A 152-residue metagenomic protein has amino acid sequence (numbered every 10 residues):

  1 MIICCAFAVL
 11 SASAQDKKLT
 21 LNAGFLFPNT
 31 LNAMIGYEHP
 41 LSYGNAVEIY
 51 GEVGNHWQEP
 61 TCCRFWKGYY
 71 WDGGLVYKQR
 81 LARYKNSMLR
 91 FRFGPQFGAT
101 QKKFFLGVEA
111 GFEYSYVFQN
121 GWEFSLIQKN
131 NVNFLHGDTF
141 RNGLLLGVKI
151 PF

Functional and structural regions predicted by a protein language model:
M1-K17, F152: Cleavable N-terminal export/targeting peptides
A14-C62, G147-P151: Short glycine/proline- and aromatic-enriched beta-strand/turn motifs that initiate or cap beta-hairpins
Q15-L19, L31, Y43-V47, K85-F91 (+3 more regions): Outer-envelope beta-barrel architecture signal
L21-F25, I49-N55, L75-Y77, F91-F97 (+2 more regions): Transmembrane beta-barrel strands of outer-membrane/channel proteins
L21-M34, E59-Y69, F97-G107, V132-R141: Solvent-exposed loop/turn segments connecting transmembrane beta-strands in outer-membrane beta-barrel proteins
G36-E38, G74-K78, G111-E113, G147-K149: Outer-membrane beta-barrel architecture
H39-Y43, Q79-K85, Y116-N120, F152: Outer-membrane beta-barrel strand-turn architecture
G73, T139-F152: Outer-membrane beta-barrel "beta-signal"
